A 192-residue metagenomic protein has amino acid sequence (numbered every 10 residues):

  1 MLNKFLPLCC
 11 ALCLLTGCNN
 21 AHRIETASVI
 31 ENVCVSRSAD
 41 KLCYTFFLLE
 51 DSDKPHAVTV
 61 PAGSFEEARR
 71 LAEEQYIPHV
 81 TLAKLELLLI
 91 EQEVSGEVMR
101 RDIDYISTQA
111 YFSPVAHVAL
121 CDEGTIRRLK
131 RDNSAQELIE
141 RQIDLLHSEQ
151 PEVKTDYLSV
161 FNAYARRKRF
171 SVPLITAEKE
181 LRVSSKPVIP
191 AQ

Functional and structural regions predicted by a protein language model:
L2-Q192: Membrane-proximal alpha-helical signals and transmembrane carboxylates
